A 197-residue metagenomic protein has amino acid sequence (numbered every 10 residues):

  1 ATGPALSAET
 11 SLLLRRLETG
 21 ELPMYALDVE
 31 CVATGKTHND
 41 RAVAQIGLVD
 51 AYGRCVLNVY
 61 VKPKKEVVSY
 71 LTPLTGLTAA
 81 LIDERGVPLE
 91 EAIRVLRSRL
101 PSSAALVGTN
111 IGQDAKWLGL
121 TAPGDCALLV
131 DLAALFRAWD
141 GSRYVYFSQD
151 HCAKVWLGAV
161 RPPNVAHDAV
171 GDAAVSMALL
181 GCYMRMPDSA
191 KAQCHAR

Functional and structural regions predicted by a protein language model:
A1-V29, K62, L74, D188-R197: N-terminal accessory regions of nucleic-acid-interacting proteins
G3-R15, E84-S98: A short, well-structured juxtamembrane/interface segment
L12-R15, T19, C31, K36-T37 (+4 more regions): Short, flexible coil/linker segments at or flanking structured domains
L14-V49, D172: Gly/Thr-rich phosphate-binding beta-strand-loop-beta motif of the actin/hexokinase/Hsp70
L27, R85-L89, G108-I111: Short His-Asn-centered micro-motif
N39-Q45, D50-L77, R97-R197: Metal-dependent phosphoesterase core characteristic of DEDDh/y 3'-5' exonuclease domains
A79-I82: Surface-exposed cleft-lining segments at the edges of enzyme active sites
